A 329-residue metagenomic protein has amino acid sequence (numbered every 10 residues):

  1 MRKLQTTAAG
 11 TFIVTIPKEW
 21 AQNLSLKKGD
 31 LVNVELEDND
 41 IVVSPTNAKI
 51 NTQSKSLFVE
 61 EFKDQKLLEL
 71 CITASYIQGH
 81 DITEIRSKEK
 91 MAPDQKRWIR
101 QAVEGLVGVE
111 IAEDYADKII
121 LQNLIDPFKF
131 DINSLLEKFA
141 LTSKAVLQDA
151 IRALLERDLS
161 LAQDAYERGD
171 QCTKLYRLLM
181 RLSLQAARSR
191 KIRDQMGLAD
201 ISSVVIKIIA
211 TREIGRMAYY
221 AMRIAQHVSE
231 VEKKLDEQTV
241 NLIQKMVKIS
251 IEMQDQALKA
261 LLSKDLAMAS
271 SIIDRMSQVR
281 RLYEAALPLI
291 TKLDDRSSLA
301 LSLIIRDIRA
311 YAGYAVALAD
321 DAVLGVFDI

Functional and structural regions predicted by a protein language model:
K3-L4, A9-T11, T15-E35, N39-I329: Cytosolic, long alpha-helical scaffolding segments
